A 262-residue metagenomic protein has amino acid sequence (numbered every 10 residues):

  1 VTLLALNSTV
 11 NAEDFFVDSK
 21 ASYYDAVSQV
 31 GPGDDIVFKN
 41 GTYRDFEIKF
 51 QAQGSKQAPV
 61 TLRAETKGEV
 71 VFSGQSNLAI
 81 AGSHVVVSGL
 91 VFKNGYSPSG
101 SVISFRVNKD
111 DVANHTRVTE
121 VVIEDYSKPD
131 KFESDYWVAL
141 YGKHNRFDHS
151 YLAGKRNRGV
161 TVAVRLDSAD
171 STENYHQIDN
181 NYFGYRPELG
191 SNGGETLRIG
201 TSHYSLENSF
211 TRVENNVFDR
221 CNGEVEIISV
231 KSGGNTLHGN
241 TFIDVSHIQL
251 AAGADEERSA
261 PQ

Functional and structural regions predicted by a protein language model:
V1-A5: Bacterial N-terminal signal peptides
A12-D45, K49: Acidic Gly/Asp/Thr-rich repetitive segments characteristic of extracellular carbohydrate-active and adhesion proteins
E13-F15, V70, E226: Structural signal for short hydrophobic segments within the conserved structured cores of catalytic domains across
D18-S19, N40-V107, D125-S127: Right-handed parallel beta-helix/beta-spiral solenoid domain characteristic of secreted/periplasmic
S28-P32, G54-K56, I80-A81, V112 (+1 more regions): Flexible, charged surface loops at secondary-structure boundaries
K39-N40, P59, E65-G68, S83-N94 (+6 more regions): Right-handed parallel beta-helix
K49-F50, S73-L78, S97-K109, P129-A139 (+4 more regions): Extracellular beta-strand/beta-solenoid scaffold signature
